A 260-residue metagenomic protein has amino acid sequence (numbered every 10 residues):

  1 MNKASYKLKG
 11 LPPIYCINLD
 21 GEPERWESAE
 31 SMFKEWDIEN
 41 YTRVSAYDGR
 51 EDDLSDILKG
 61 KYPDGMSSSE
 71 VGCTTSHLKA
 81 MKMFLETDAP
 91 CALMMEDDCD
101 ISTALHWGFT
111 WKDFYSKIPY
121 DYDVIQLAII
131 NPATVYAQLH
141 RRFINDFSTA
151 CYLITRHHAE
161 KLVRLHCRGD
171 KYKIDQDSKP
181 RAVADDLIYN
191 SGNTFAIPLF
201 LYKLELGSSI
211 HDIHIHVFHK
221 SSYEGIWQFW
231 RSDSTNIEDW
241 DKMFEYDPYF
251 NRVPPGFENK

Functional and structural regions predicted by a protein language model:
M1-M95, C99-K260: An acidic/histidine-cluster motif and surrounding catalytic segment that typifies divalent-metal-assisted enzyme active
